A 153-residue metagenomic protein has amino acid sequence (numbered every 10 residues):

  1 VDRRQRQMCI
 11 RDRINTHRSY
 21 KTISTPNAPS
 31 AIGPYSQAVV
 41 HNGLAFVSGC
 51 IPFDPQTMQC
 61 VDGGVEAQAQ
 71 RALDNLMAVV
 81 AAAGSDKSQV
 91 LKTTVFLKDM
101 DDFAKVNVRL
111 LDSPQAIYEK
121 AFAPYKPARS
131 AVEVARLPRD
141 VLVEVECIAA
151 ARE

Functional and structural regions predicted by a protein language model:
V1-D12: Single conserved hydrophobic/aromatic residue that forms the stacking wall/gate of nucleotide- or nucleobase-binding
R11-E153: Short, polar/acidic, helix-capping and beta-turn segments at strand->helix junctions that line the mouths
